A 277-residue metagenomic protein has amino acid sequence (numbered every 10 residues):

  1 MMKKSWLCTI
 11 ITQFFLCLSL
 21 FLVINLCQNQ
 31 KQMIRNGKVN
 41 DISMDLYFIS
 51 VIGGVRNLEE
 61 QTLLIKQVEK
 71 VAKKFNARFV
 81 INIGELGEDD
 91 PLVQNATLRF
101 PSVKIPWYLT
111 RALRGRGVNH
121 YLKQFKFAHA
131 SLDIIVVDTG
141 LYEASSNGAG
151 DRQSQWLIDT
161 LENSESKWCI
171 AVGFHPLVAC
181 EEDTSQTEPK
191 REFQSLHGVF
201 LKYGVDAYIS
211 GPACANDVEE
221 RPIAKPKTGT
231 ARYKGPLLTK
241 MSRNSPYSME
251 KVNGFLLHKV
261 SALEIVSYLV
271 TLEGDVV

Functional and structural regions predicted by a protein language model:
M2-L92: N-terminal active-site segment of His-dependent metallophosphoesterases
Q30-K38, F79, E88-C169, D183-S261 (+1 more regions): Extended active-site neighborhood of metal-dependent phosphoesterases/phosphodiesterases
G54, G140, H175, E181: Residue-level signal for short, function-critical loop segments
I83, T110, V172-F174: A cross-family glycoside hydrolase active-site/sugar-binding cleft signature
V172-P176, P212-A213, V270: Short, well-ordered beta-to-alpha junction loops that form the rim of enzyme active sites and present histidine/acidic
T230, V270-L272: Surface loops and adjacent helix of pleckstrin homology
G274-V277: Residue-level signal for glycine
